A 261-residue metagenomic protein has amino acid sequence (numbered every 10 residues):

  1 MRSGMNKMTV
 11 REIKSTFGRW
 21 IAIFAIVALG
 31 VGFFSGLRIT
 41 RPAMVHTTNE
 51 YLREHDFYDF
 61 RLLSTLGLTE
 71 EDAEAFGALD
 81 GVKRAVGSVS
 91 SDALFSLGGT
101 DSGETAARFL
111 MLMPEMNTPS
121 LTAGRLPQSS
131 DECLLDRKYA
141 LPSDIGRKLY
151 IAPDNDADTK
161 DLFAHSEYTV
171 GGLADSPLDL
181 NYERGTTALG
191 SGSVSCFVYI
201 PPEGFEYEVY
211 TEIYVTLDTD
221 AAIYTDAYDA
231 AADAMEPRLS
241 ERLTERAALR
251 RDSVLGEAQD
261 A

Functional and structural regions predicted by a protein language model:
R2-A261: Membrane transport/envelope proteins' first extracytoplasmic loop
